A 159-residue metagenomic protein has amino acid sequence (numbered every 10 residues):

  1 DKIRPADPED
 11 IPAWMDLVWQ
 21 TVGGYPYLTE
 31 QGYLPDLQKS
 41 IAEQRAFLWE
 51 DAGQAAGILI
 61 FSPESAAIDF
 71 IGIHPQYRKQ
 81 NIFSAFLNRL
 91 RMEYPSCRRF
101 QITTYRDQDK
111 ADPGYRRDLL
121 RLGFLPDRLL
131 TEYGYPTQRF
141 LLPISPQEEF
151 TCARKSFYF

Functional and structural regions predicted by a protein language model:
D1-E9, I144-F159: Conserved N-terminal entry element of GNAT/NAT acetyltransferase domains
P8-P12, D16-F70, H74-Q76, L87: Acetyl-CoA-dependent GNAT
E50-A52, L142-S145: Active-site beta-strand termini and strand-to-loop segments that position acidic
H74, R78-K79, D107-Q108: Glycine-/small-residue-rich active-site loops that bind phosphorylated ligands and cofactors
K79-M92, R117, R121: Conserved acetyl-CoA-binding loop-helix of GNAT-fold acetyltransferases
Y94-Q108: Conserved GNAT acetyl-CoA-binding A-motif
D107-R128: Conserved active-site alpha-helix within GNAT-family acetyltransferase domains
Y133-T137: Short acidic/glycine-enriched loop/turn segments that link adjacent beta-strands
